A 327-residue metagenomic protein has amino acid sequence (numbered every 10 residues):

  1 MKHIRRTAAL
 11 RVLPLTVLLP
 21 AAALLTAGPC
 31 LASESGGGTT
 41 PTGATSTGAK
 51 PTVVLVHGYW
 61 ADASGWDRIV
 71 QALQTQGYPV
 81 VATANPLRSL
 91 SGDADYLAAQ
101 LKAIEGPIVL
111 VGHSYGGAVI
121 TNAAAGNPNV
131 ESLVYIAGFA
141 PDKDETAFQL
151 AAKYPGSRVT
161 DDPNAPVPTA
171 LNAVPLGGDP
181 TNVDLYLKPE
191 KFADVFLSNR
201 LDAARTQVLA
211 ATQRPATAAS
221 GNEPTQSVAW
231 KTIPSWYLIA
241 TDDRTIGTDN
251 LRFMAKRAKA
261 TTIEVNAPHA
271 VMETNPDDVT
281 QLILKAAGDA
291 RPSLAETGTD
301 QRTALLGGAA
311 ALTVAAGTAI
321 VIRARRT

Functional and structural regions predicted by a protein language model:
K2-T47, A61, V70-L73: Cross-kingdom Sec-pathway N-terminal secretion signals
S46-I104: Active-site catalytic motif of lipid deacylating hydrolases and related acyltransferases
V111-G116, I120: Gly/Ala-rich beta-loop-alpha elbow adjacent to hydrolase catalytic centers
N129, Y135-D179, T217: Flexible "cap/lid" loop of the alpha/beta hydrolase fold
A211-R257, T262-N266, A270-E273: Conserved serine/cysteine hydrolase catalytic core
E273-G288: Post-His helix in hydrolase/transferase enzymes
R302-R325: A cross-kingdom C-terminal cell-surface attachment/processing module
